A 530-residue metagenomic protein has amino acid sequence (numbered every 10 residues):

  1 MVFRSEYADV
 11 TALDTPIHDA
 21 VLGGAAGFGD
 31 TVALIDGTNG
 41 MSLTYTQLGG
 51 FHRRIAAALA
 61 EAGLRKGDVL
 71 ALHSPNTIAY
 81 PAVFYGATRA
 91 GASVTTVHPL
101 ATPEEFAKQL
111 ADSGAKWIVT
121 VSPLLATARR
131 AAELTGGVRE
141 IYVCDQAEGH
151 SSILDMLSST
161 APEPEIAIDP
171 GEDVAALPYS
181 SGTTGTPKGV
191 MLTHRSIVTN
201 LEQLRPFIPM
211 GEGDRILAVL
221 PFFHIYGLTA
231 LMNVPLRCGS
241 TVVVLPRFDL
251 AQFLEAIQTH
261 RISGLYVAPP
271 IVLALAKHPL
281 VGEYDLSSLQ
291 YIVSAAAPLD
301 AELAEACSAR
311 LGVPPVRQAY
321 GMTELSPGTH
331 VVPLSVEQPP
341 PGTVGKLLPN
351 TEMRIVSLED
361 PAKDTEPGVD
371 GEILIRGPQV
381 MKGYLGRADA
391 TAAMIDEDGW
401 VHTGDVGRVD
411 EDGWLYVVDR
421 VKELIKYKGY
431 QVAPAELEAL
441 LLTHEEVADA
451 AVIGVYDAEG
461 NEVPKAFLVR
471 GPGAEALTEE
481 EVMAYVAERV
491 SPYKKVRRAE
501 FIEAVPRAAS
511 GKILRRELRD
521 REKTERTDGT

Functional and structural regions predicted by a protein language model:
L13, A33-T77, P81-Y85, T102-A107: Conserved AMP-binding/adenylate-forming core of the ANL superfamily
D14, G29-D30, E148, T160-Y179 (+2 more regions): Conserved pre-ATP/AMP-binding loop-to-beta segment of ANL
S42-Q47, A175-E202: Conserved AMP-binding A3 loop
E61-A62, R89-L157, P164, P472: Structural core segment of the AMP-binding/adenylate-forming
G91, V198-R215, F223-S263, H278: Conserved AMP-binding/adenylation subdomain of ANL enzymes
A101, K108, I118-T120, L265 (+6 more regions): AMP-binding/adenylate-forming catalytic core of the ANL superfamily
I262-V267, H278-P339, E352, A362: Gly/Ser/Thr-rich phosphate-binding loop
K346-N350, D360-M394, V432: Conserved ATP/PPi-binding loop(s) of AMP-dependent carboxylate-activating enzymes
